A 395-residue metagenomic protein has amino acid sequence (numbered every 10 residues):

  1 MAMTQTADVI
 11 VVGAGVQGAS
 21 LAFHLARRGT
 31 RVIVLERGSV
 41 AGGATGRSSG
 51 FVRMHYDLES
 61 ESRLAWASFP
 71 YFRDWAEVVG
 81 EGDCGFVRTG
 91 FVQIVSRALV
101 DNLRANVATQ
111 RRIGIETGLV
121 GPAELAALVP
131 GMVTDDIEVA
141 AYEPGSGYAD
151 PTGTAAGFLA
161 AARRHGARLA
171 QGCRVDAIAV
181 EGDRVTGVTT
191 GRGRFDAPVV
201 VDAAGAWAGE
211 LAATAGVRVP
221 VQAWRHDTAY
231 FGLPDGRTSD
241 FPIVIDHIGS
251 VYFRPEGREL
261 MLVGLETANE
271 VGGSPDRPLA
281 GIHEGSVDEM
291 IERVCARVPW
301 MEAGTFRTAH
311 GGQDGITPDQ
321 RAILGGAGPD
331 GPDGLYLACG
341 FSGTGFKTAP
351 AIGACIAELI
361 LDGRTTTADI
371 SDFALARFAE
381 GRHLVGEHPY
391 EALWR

Functional and structural regions predicted by a protein language model:
M3-G15, I33: Beta1/beta-strand and adjacent pyrophosphate-binding region of the FAD-binding site in flavoprotein oxidoreductases
A26-T45: Glycine-rich FAD pyrophosphate-binding loop
G50-L128, S250-Y252: Dinucleotide-binding Rossmann-like beta1-alpha1 core, especially the glycine-rich loop that anchors the ADP
R63, Q93-N102, Y142-A160, L279-S286: Short beta-strand to alpha-helix junction loop
E143-P198: Helical element adjacent to the flavin cofactor pocket in flavoenzyme catalytic cores
R194-P242: Central helical "cap/lid" subdomain
R218, L233-G334: Active-site lid/adjacent beta-loop-alpha segment flanking the redox-cofactor pocket in flavoenzymes
E292-R395: C-terminal catalytic lobe of FAD-dependent flavoproteins
